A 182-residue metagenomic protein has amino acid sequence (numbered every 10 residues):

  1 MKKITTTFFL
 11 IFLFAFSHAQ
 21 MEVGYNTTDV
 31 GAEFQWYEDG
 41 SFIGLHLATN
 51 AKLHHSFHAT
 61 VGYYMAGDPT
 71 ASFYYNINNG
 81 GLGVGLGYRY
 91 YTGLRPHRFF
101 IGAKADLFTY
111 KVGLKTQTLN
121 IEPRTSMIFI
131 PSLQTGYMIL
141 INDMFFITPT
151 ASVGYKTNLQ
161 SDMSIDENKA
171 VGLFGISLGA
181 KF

Functional and structural regions predicted by a protein language model:
K2-F9: Sec-dependent signal peptide recognition, specifically the positively charged N-region followed immediately by
L10-H18: Hydrophobic h-region of N-terminal signal peptides that target proteins for export in Gram-negative bacteria
A19-F73, G179-F182: Short glycine/proline- and aromatic-enriched beta-strand/turn motifs that initiate or cap beta-hairpins
V23-Y25, W36-G40, Y75-G81, E122-I130 (+1 more regions): Transmembrane beta-barrel outer-membrane domains
A48-T148: Gram-negative (and chloroplast) outer-membrane scaffold detector with strong preference for beta-barrel transmembrane
L159-I165: Outer-membrane beta-barrel porins/channels
K169-F182: Outer-membrane beta-barrel "beta-signal"
